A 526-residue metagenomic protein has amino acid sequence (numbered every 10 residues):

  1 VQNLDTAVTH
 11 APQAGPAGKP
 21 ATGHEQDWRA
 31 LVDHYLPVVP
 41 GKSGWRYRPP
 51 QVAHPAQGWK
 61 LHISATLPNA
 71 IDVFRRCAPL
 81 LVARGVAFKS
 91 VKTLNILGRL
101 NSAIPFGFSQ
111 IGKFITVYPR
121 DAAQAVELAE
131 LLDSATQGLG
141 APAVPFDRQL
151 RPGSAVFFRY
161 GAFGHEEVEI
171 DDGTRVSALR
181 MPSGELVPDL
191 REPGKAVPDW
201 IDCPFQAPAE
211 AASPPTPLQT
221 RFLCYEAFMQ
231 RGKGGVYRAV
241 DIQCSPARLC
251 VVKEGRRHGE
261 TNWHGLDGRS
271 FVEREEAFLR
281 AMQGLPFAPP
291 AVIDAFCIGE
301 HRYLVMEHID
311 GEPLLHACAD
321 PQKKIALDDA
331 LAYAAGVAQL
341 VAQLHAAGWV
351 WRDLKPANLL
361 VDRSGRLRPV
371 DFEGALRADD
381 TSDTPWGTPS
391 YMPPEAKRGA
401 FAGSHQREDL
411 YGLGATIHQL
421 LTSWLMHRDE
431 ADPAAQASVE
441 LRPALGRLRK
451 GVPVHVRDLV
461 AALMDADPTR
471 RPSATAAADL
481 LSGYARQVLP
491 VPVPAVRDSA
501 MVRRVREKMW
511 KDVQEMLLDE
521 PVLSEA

Functional and structural regions predicted by a protein language model:
V1-G235, V240: Phosphate/pyrophosphate-binding loops and the adjoining catalytic core of nucleotide-dependent enzymes
W59-H62, E226, K233-E273: ATP-binding glycine-rich loop module of kinase domains
Q283-D294: Conserved HxN/HPN-centered segment at the entrance to the catalytic loop of eukaryotic protein kinase-like domains
G299-P313: Conserved short submotifs of the Hanks-type protein kinase catalytic core that shape the nucleotide-binding pocket
Y333-A334: Activation segment signature within eukaryotic-like protein kinase domains
H345-V361: Catalytic-loop of the protein kinase fold
S382-A396: Conserved activation segment of eukaryotic-like protein kinases, specifically the C-terminal portion of the activation
M464-A476: A conserved short helix/loop substructure at the end of the activation segment of eukaryotic-like protein kinase domains
